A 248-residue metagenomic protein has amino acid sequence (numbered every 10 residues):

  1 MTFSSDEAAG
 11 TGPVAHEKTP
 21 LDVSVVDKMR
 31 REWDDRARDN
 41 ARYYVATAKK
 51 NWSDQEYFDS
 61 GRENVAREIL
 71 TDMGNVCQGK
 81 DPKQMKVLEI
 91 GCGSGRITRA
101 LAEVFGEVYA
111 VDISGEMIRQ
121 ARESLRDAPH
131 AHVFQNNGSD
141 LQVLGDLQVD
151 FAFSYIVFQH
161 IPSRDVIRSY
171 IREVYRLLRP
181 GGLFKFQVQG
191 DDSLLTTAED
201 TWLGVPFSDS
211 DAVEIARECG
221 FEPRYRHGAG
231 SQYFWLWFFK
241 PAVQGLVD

Functional and structural regions predicted by a protein language model:
T2-L88, S94-F105, Y109-L141, R164-D165 (+1 more regions): Class I (Rossmann-like) S-adenosyl-L-methionine-dependent methyltransferase catalytic domain, capturing the SAM-binding
L88-E89, D150: Conserved RNAP core-binding helix
R119, Y155-Q159, R172: Internal, well-ordered alpha-helical scaffold/interface segments that support domain packing or protein-protein contacts
Q142-A152: A short acidic, Gly/Pro-enriched loop at the edge of an enzyme's catalytic core that lines a small-molecule cofactor
F151-D165: A short SAM/SAH-binding and catalytic strip from SAM-dependent methyltransferases
R168-P180: A short glycine-rich, Lys/Arg-flanked "PGG" loop and its adjoining helix->strand segment in the class I
